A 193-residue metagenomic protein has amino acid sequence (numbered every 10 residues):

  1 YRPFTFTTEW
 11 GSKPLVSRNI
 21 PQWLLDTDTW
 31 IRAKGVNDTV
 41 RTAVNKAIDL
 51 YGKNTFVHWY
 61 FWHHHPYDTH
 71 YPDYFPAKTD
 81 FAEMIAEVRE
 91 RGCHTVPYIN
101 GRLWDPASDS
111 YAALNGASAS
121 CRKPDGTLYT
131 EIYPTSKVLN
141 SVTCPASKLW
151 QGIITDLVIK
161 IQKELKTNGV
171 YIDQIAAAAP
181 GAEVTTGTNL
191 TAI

Functional and structural regions predicted by a protein language model:
Y1-H63, D73-Y74, E87, R91-T95 (+1 more regions): Carbohydrate-recognition beta-sandwich/jelly-roll modules in extracellular/periplasmic carbohydrate-active proteins
L24-D38, W62-T79, P134-T155, K166 (+2 more regions): The substrate-binding groove and active-site-proximal loops of carbohydrate-active enzymes, especially glycoside
V36-N37, P76-E87, C93-L165: Active-site-adjacent "subsite" loops/lids of carbohydrate-active enzymes
V57-H63, I99-W104, I172-A179: Short, solvent-exposed turn/loop segments enriched in Gly/Ser/Thr/Pro and often Arg
D109, G116, I175, A182-E183: Short, surface-exposed, charged/polar-biased interaction segments
